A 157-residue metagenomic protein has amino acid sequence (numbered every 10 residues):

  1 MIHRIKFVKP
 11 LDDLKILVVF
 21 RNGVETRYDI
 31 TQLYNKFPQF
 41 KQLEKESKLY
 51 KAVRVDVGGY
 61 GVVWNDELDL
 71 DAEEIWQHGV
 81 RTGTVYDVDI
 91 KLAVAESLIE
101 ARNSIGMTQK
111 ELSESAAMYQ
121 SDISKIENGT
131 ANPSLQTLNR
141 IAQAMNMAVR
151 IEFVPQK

Functional and structural regions predicted by a protein language model:
M1-A131, Q136-N139, Q143-R150, P155-K157: Motif-centric detector for short Cys/His coordination patterns
